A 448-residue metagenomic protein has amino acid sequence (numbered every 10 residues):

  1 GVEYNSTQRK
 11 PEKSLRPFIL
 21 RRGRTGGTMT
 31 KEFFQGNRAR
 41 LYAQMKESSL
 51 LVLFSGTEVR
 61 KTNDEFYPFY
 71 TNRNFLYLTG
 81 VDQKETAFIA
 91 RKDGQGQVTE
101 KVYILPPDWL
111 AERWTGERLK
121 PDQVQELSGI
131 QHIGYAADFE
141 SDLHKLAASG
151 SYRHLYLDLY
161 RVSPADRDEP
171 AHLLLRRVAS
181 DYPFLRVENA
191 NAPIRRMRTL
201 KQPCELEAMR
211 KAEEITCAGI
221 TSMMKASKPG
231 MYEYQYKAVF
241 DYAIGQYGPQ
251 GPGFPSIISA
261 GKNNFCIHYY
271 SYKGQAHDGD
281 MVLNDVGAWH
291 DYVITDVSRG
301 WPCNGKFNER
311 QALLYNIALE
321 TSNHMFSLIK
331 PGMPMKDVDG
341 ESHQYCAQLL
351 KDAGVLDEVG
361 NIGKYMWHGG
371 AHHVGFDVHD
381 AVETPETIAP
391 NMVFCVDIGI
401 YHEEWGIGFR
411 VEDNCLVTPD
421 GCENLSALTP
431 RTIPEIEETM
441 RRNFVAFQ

Functional and structural regions predicted by a protein language model:
V2-Q8: Extreme N-terminal basic, low-complexity initiation segments that serve as generic localization/processing leaders
R9-Q448: Active-site neighborhoods and metal-handling regions in enzymes and metal-associated proteins
